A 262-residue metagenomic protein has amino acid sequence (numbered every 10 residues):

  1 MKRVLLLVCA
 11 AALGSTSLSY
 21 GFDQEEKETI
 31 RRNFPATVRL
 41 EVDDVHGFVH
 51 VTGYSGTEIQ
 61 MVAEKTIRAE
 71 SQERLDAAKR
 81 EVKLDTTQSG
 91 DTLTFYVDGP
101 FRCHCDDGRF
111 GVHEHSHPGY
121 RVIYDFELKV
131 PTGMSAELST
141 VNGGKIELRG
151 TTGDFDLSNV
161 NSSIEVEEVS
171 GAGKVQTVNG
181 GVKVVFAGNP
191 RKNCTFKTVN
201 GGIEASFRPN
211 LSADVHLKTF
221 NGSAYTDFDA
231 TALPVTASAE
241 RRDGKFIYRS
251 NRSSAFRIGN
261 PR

Functional and structural regions predicted by a protein language model:
M1-R262: Intrinsically disordered, low-complexity terminal regions
